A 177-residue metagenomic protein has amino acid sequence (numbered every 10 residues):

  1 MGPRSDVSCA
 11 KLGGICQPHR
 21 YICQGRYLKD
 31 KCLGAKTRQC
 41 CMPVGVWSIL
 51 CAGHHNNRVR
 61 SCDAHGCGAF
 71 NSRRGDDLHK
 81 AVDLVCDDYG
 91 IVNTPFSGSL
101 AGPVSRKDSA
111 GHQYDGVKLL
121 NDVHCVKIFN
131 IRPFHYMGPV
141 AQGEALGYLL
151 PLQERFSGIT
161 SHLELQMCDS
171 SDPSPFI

Functional and structural regions predicted by a protein language model:
G2-C23: Secreted, propeptide-processed cysteine-rich mini-domains
D6-S8, D30-L33: Tandem-repeat/low-complexity and Cys-motif detector
Q24-D30: Short, recurring structural edge motifs at helix starts
L33-P43: Short, disulfide-bonded extracellular cysteine-rich repeat modules
G34, P95, F134-V140: Short, well-ordered loop/turn sites that connect or cap secondary structure elements
P43-D115, D122, A141-Q142, P151-L152: Surface-exposed, glycine-biased beta-strand/turn segments
Q113-Y136: Active-site region of chymotrypsin-like
G116-K118, P139-I177: Conserved, short, structured surface segments that act as functional micro-motifs
